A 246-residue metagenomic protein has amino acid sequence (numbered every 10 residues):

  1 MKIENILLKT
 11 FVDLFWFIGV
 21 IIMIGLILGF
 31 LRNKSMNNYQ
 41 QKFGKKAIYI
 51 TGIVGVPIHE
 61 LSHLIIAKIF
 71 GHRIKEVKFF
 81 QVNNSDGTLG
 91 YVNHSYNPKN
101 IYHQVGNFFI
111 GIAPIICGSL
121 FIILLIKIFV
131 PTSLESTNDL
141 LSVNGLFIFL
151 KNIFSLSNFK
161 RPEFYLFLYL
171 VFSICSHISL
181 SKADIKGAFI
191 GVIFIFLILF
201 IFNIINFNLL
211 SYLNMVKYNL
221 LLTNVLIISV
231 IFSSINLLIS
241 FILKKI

Functional and structural regions predicted by a protein language model:
K2-I6, T10-M36, D86-Y212, Y218-S240: Metalloprotease/metallohydrolase-associated module, dominated by Zn2+-dependent proteases
N38-P98: Small-residue-rich helix-interface/hinge motifs
F241-I246: Short, charged juxtamembrane terminal tails flanking transmembrane helices
